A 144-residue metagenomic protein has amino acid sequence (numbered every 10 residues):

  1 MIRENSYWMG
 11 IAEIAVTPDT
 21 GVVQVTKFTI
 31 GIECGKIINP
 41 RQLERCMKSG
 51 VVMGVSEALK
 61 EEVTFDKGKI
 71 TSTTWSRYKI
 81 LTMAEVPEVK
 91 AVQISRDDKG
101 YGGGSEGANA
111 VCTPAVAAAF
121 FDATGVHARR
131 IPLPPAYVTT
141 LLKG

Functional and structural regions predicted by a protein language model:
M1-G144: C-terminal catalytic domains of large/alpha subunits in multi-subunit enzymes
